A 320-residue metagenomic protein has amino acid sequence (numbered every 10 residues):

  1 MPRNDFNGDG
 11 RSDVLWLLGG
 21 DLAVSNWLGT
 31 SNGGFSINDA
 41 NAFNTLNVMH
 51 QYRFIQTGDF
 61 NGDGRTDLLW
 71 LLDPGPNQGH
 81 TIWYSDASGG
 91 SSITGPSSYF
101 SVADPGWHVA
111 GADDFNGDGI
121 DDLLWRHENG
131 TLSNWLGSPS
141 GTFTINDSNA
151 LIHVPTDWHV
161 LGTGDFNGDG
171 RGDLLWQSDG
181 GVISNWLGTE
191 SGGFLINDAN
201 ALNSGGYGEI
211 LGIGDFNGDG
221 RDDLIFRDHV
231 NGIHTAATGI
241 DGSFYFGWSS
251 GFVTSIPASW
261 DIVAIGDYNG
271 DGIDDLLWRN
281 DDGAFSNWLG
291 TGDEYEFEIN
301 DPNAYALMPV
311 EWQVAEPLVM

Functional and structural regions predicted by a protein language model:
M1-M320: Trp/Gly-enriched beta-strand/coil motifs that build multi-repeat beta-propeller-like domains and related W-rich binding
